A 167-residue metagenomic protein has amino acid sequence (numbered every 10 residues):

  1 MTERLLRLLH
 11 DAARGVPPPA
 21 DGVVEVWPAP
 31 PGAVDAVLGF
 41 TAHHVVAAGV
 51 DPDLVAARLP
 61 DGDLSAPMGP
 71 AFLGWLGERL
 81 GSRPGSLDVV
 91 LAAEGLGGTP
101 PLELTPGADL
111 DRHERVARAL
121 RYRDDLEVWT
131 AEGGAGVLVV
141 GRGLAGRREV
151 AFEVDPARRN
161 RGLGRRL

Functional and structural regions predicted by a protein language model:
M1-R115: Acyl-donor-binding surface of acyltransferase catalytic domains
D35-A36, E127, L138: Residue-level detector of beta-strand structural context in well-folded domains
G39-A42, Y122-R123, G143-A145: Short, ordered beta-strand-loop transition motifs
L54-A56, A145-R147, R159: A short local loop/turn or secondary-structure capping micro-motif enriched for an aromatic residue
S86-L87, L120-G133: A short helix-loop-beta-strand connector motif used in the catalytic cores of GNAT acetyltransferases and, in some
V116-R118, V139-V140: Structured N-terminal alpha/beta-domain signature that marks small ligand/cofactor-binding or signaling modules
E132-R148, F152-D155: A conserved beta-strand-loop-helix scaffold within acyl/acetyltransferase catalytic domains
V150, V154, N160-L167: Conserved acetyl-CoA-binding loop-helix of GNAT-fold acetyltransferases
